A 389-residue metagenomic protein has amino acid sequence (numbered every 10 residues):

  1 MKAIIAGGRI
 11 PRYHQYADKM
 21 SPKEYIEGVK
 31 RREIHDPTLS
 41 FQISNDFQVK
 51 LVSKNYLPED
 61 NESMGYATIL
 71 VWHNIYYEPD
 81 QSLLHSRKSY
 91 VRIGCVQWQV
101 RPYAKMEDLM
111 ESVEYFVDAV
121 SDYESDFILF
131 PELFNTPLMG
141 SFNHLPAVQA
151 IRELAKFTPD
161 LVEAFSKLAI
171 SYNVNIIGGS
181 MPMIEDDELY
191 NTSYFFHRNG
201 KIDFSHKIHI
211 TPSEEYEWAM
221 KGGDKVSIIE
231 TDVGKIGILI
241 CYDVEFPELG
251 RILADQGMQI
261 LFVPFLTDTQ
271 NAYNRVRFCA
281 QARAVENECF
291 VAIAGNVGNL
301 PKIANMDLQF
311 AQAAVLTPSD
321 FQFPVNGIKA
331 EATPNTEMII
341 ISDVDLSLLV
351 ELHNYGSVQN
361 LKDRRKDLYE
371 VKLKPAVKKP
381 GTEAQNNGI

Functional and structural regions predicted by a protein language model:
K2-S89: Terminal substrate-recognition subdomain of acyl/acetyltransferases
S53, N199, S205-H206, G327-T333: Short hydrophobic alpha-helix segments
M64-L70, Y190, D224-V226, L308-A311 (+1 more regions): Short hydrophobic/aromatic beta-strand or adjacent loop that forms the aromatic wall/cage of a ligand/substrate-binding
S86-V100: Short beta-strand segments enriched in small/hydrophobic residues
M106-R198, T267-A282, E286: Cys-nucleophile CN-hydrolase/nitrilase-fold catalytic domain and related Cys-dependent amidase chemistry that acts on
A155-I177, E245-E337: CN hydrolase (nitrilase-like) catalytic-core segments centered on the catalytic cysteine and neighboring Lys/Glu
K167, M183-I260, T269-A282, V358: Active-site catalytic loop in hydrolytic enzyme cores
V297-I389: C-terminal beta-strand edge segments of enzyme domains
